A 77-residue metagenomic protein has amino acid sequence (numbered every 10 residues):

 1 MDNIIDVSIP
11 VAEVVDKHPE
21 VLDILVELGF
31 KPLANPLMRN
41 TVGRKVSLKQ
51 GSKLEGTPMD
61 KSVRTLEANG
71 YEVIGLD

Functional and structural regions predicted by a protein language model:
D2-L76: Compact, charge-rich alpha-helical regulatory domains located at protein termini
